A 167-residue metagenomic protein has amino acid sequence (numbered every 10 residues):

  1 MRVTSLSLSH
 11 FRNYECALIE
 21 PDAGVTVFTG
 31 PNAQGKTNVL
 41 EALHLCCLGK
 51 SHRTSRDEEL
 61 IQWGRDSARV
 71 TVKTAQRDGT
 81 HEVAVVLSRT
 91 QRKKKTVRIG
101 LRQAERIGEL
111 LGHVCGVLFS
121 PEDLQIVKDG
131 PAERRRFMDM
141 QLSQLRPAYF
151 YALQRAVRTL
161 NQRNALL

Functional and structural regions predicted by a protein language model:
M1-L45: Pre-Walker A-like glycine/lysine-rich segment at the N-terminus of P-loop NTPase domains
E20, N38, Q62, Y151 (+1 more regions): Alpha-helical initiation/capping and key positions within long helical/coiled-coil segments
L45-L48, A165: Regular, well-ordered alpha-helical segments
C47-E133, F137-L145, Y149: Nucleotide-state sensing region of NTPase/ATPase domains
Q141-L167: Extended, Lys/Glu-rich alpha-helical coiled-coil stalks
